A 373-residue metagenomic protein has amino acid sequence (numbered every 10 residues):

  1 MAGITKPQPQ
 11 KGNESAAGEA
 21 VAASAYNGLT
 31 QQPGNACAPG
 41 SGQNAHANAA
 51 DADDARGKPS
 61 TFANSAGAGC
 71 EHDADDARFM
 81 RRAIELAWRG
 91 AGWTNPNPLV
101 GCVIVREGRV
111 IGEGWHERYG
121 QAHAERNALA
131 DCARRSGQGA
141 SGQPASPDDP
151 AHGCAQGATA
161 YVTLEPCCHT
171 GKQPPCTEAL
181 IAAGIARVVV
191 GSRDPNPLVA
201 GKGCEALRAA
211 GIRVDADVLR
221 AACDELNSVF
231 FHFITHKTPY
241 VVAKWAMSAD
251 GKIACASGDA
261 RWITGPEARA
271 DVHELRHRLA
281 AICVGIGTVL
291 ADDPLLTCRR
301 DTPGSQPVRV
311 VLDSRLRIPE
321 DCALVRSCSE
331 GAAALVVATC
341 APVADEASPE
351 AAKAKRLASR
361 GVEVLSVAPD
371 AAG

Functional and structural regions predicted by a protein language model:
A2-D75, R134-Q156, A344-A347: Intrinsically disordered, low-complexity terminal tails and inter-domain linkers enriched for S/T/G/P/D/E
D75-N95, F233: Short, basic/aromatic recognition patches
P96-L99, Y240-V241: Short, small/polar residue-rich loop motifs at catalytic or cofactor-binding pockets
V100-R106, W245-A246: Short beta-strand scaffold segments in enzyme catalytic cores
I104-A222, V308, C340-E346, E363: Zn2+-dependent cytidine deaminase-like catalytic core
G142, P147-P150, H232, V242-A249 (+1 more regions): Active-site ligand-binding patch in enzyme domains
A158-C168, H236-M247: N-terminal pre-triad scaffold of radical SAM enzymes
N227-T238: Flexible, polar/acidic helix-loop-strand segments at domain edges
